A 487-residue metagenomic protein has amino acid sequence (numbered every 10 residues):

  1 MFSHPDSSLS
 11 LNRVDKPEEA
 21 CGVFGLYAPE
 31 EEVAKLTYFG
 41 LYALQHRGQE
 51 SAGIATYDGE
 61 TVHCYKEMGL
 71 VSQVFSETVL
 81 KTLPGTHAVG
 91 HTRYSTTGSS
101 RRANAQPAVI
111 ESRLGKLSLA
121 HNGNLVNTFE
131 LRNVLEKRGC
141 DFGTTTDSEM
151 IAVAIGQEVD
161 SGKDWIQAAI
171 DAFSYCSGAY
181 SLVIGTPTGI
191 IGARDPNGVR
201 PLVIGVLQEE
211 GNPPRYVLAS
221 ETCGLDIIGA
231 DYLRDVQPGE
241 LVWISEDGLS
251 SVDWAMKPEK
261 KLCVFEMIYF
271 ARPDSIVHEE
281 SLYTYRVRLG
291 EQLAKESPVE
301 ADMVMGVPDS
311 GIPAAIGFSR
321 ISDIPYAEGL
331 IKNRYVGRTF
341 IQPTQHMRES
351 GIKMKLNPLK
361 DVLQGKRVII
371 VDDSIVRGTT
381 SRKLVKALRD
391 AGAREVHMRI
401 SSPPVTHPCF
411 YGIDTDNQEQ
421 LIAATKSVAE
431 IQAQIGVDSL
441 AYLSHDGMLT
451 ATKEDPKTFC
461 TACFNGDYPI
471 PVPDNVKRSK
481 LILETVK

Functional and structural regions predicted by a protein language model:
M1-P238, W243-A301, V307, E395 (+1 more regions): Conserved short alpha-helical segments that host acidic/polar catalytic motifs at enzyme active sites
V33, T96-T97, N127, I191 (+8 more regions): Flexible loop/turn segments at secondary-structure boundaries
A120, G185, A193-R194, G205 (+12 more regions): Generic beta-strand/beta-sheet core signal
V134, A154, E158, Y175 (+9 more regions): Generic, well-ordered alpha-helical scaffold segments in large soluble proteins
T144, E149-A152, Y326-G337, Q434-T452: A conserved beta-strand->alpha-helix junction
D171, C223-G224, I228-Y232, G239-E240 (+4 more regions): Phosphate/diphosphate-binding loops
F173, T188, P214, I228-D235 (+2 more regions): PRPP-dependent phosphoribosyltransferase catalytic core
D323-I369, T379, T406-D416: Short, glycine/charge-rich flexible loops or terminal/linker lids adjacent to PRPP-binding catalytic cores
